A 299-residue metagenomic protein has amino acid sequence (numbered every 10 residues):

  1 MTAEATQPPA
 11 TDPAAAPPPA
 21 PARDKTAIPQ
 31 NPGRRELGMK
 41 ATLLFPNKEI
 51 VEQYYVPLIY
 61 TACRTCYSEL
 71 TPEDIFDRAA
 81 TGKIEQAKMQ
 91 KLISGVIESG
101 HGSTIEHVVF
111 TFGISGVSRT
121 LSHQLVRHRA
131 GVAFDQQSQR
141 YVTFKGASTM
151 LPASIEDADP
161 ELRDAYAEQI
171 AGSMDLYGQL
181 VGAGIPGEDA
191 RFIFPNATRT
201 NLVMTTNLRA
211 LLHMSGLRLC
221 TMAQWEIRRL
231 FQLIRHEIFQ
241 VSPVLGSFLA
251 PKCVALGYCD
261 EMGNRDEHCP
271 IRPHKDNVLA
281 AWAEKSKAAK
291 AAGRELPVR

Functional and structural regions predicted by a protein language model:
T2-R299: Family-specific signature for flavin-dependent thymidylate synthase
